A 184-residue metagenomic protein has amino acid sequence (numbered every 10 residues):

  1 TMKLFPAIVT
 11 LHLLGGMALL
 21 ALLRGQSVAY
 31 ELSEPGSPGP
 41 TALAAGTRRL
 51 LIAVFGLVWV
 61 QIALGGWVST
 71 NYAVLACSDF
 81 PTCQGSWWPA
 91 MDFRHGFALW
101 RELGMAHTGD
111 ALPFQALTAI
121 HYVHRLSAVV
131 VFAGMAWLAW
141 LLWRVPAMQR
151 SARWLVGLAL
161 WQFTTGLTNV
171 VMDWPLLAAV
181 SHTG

Functional and structural regions predicted by a protein language model:
T1-G184: Polytopic transmembrane helical bundles with strong interfacial aromatic enrichment
